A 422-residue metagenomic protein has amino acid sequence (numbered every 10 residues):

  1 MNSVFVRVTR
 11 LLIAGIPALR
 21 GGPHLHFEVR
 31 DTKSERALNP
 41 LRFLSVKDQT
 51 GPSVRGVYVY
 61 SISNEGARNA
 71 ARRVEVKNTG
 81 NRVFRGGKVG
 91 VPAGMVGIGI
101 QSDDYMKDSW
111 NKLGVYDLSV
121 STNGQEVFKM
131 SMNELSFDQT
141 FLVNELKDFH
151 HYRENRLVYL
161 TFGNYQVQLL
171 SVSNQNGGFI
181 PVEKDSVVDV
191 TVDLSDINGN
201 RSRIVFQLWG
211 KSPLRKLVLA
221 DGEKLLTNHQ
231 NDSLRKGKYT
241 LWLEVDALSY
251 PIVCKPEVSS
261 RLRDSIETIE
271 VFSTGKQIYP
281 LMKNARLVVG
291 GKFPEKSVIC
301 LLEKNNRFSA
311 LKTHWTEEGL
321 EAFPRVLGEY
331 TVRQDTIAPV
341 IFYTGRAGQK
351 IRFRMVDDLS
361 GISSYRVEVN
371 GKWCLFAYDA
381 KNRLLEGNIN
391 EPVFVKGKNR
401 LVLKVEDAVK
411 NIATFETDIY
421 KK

Functional and structural regions predicted by a protein language model:
M1-A14: Short, well-structured beta-strand-loop connectors
M1-S3, N78-R85, G114, S121-P181 (+1 more regions): Exoplasmic/lumenal beta-rich domain surfaces
E28-D104, S109-W110, Q139-D148, D185: Acidic, glycine-rich catalytic/binding loops that coordinate metals and/or anionic ligands
K77-V120, Y279-R286, T344-L359: Contiguous beta-strand segments within globular domains
S102, L194, L403-V405: Conserved structural position at the C-terminal beta-strand of extracellular beta-sandwich adhesion modules
P181-V187, F323-V326, N390-K398: Surface-exposed, short loops/turns at beta-strand junctions within beta-sandwich domains
R215-D221, P256-L301: Proteolytic processing hotspots in large secreted/extracellular or virion-associated proteins and select intracellular
V218-H229, I278-Y279, K292-V298, L302-S363 (+1 more regions): Proteolytic cleavage junctions
